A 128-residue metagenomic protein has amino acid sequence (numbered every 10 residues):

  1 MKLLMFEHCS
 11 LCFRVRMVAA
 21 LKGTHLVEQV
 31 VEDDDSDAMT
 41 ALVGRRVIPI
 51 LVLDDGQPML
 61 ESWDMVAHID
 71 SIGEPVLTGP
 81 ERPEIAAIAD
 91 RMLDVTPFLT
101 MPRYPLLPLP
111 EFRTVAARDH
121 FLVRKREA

Functional and structural regions predicted by a protein language model:
M1-L122: GST-like domain detector, emphasizing the conserved glutathione-binding G-site in the N-terminal thioredoxin-like
L122-A128: A conserved mid-domain beta-alpha-beta active-site/ligand-binding segment of alpha/beta enzyme cores
